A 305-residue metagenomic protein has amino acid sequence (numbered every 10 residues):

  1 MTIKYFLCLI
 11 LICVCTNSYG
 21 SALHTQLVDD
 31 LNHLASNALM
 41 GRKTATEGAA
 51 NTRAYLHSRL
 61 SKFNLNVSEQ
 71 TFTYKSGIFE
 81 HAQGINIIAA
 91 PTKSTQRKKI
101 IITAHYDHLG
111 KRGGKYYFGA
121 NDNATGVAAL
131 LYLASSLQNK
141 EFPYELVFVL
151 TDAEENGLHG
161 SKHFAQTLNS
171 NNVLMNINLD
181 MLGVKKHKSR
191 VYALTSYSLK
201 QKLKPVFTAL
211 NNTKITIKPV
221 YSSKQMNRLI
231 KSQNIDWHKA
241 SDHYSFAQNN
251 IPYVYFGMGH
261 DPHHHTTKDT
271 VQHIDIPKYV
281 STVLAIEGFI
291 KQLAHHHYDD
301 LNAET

Functional and structural regions predicted by a protein language model:
T2-L9: Sec-dependent signal peptide recognition, specifically the positively charged N-region followed immediately by
C13-N17: N-terminal signal peptide c-region/cleavage motif recognized by signal peptidases
A22-N51, F63, I177, P262-D269: N-terminal capping segment at the start of a domain
H33-A35, I88, K99-T103, V147-L150 (+4 more regions): Structural recognition of the beta-strand scaffold that forms the well-ordered cores of secreted hydrolase catalytic
L39-G41, L60, K75-F79, K93-Q96 (+5 more regions): Solvent-exposed loop/turn segments at secondary-structure junctions within structured extracellular/periplasmic domains
R42-T92: A non-catalytic alpha/beta surface segment that caps or lines the substrate-entry region of metallo-dependent hydrolase
F79-I85, G110-K204, I235-H238: Acidic/histidine-rich catalytic neighborhood of metal-dependent amide-processing enzymes
S189-T305: Active-site-adjacent substrate-binding region of metalloamidase/peptidase-like peptide-processing proteins
